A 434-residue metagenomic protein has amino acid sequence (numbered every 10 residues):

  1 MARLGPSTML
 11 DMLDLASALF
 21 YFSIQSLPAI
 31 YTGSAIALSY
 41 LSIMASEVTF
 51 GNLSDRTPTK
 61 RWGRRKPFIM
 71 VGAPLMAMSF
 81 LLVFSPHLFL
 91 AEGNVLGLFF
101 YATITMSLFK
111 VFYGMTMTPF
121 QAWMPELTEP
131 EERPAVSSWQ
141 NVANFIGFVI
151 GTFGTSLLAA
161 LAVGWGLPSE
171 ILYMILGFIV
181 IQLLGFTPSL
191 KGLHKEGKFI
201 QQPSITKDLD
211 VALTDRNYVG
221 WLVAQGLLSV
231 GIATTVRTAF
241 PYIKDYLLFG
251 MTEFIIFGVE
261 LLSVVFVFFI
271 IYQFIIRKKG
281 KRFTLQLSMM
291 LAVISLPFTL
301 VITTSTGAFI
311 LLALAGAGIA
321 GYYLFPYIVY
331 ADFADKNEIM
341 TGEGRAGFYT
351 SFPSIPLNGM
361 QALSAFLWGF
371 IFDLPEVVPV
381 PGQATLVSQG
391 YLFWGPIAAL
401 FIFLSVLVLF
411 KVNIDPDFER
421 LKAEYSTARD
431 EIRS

Functional and structural regions predicted by a protein language model:
M1-E338, E343-R433: Membrane-embedded alpha-helical bundles of multi-pass transporters/translocases, especially carrier/permease families
